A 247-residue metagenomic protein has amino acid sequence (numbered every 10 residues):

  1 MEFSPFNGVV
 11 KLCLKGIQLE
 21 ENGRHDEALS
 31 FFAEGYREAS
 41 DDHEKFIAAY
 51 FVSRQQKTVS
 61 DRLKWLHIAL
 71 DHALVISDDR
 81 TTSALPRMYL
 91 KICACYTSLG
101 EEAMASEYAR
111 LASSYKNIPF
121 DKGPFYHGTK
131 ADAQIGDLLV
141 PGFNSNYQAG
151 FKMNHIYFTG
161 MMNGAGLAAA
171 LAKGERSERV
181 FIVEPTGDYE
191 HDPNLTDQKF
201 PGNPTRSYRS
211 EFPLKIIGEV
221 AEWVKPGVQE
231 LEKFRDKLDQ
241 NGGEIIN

Functional and structural regions predicted by a protein language model:
M1-F3, G35-D42, A73-S83: Flexible helix-coil transition and linker loops at the boundaries of alpha-helical arrays
N7-G8, R24, E44, D61 (+1 more regions): Structural signature of alpha-solenoid helical repeat junctions
N7-S30: Alpha-helical segment of the N-proximal tetratricopeptide repeat
S98, A103-G123, K130-A133, N146 (+2 more regions): Conserved NAD+-utilizing ADP-ribose enzyme module
